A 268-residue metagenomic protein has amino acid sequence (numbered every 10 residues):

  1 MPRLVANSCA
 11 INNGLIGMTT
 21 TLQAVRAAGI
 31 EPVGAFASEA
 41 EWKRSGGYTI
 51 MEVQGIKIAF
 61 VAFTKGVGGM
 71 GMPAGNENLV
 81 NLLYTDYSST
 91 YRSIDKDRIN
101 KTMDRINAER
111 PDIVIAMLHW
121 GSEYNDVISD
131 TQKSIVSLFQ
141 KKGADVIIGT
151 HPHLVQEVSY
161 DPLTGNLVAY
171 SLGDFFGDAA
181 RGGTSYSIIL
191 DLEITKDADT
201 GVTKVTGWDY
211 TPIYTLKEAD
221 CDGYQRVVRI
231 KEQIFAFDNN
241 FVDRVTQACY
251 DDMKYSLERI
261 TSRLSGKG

Functional and structural regions predicted by a protein language model:
M1-G268: Acidic, metal/ion-coordinating pockets
